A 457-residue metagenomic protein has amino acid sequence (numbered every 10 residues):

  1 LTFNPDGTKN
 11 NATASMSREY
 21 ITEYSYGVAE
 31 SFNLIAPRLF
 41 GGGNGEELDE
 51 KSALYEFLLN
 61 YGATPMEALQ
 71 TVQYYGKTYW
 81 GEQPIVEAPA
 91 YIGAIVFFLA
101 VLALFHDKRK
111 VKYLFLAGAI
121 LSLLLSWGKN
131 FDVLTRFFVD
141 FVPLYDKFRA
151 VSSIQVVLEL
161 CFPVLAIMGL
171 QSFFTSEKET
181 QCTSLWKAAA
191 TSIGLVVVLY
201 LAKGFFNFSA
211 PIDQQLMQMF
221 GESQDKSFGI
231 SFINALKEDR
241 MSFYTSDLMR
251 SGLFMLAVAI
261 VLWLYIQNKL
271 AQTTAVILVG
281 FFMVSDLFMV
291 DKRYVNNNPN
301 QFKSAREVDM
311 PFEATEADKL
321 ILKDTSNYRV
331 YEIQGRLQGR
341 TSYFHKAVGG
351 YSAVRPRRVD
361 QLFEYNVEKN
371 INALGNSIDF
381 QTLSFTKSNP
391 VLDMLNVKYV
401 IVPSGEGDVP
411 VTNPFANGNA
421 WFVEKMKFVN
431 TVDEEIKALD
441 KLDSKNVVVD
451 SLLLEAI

Functional and structural regions predicted by a protein language model:
L1-I457: Conserved luminal/periplasmic juxtamembrane motif of membrane-embedded glycan-processing enzymes
